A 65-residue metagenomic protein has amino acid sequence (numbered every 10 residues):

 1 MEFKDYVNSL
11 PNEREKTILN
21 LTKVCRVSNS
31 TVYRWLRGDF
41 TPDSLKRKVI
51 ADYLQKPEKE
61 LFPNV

Functional and structural regions predicted by a protein language model:
M1-N20, K59, P63: A short, Lys/Arg-rich alpha-helix, primarily the initiator
E15-T17, P42-L45: Residue-level signal for the short linker/turn that defines the boundary of a DNA-recognition helix
V24, N64-V65: Short acidic/histidine-centered micro-motifs embedded in hydrophobic/aromatic stretches that mark compact functional
V27-T41: Recognition helix of helix-turn-helix/homeodomain-like DNA-binding domains that insert into the DNA major groove
L45-E60: DNA major-groove recognition helix of helix-turn-helix/homeodomain DNA-binding modules
